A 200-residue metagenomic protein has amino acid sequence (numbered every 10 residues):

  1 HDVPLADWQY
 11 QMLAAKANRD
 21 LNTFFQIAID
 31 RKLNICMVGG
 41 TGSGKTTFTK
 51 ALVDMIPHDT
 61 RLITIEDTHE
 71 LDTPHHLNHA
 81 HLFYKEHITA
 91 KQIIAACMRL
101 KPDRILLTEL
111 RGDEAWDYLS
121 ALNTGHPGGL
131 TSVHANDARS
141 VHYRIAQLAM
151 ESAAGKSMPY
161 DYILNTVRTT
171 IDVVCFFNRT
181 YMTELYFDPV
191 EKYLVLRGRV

Functional and structural regions predicted by a protein language model:
H1, F83, L185-Y186: Residues in well-ordered beta-strands of folded domains
H1-D30: P-loop NTP-binding catalytic core
H1-P4, I105, V190: Generic low-polarity alpha-helical segments
N22, K32-T41, A51-R168: Switch/coupling sub-region of P-loop NTPases
K45: Conserved lysine of the Walker
N165-V200: Conserved P-loop NTPase
